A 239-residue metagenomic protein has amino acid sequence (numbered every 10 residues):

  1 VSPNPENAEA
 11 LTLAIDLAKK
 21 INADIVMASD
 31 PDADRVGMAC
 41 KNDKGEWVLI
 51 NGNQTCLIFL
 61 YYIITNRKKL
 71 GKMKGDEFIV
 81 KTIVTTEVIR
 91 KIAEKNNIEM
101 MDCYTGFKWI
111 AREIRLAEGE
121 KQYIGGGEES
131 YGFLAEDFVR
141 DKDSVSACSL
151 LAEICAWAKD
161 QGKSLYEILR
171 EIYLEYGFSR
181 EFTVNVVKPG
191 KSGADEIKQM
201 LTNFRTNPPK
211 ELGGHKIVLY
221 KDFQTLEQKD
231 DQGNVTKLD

Functional and structural regions predicted by a protein language model:
V1-P5, N42-D43, R115-G119: Short low-complexity, flexible loop/linker segments enriched in glycine and/or proline with clustered acidic
V1-R35: N-terminal small/polar loop signature for handling phosphorylated ligands or for N-terminal nucleophile
A10, A14, A18, L60 (+1 more regions): Generic hydrophobic alpha-helical segments
A10, N51-I64: Catalytic or ion-translocation cores adjacent to nucleophile or general acid/base/metal-coordination motifs in diverse
K19, A23-I25, E46-V48, N66-D239: Phosphate-binding and adjacent anionic-ligand microenvironments
D30-D32, A39, S130: Anionic group-transfer/hydrolysis microenvironments
D34-Q54, I89: Short Gly/Thr/Asp-enriched flexible loops that form oxyanion-binding sites at enzyme active sites
R35, T55-I58, F107-A111: Short gly/pro/ser/thr-enriched loop/turn and capping motifs at secondary-structure boundaries
